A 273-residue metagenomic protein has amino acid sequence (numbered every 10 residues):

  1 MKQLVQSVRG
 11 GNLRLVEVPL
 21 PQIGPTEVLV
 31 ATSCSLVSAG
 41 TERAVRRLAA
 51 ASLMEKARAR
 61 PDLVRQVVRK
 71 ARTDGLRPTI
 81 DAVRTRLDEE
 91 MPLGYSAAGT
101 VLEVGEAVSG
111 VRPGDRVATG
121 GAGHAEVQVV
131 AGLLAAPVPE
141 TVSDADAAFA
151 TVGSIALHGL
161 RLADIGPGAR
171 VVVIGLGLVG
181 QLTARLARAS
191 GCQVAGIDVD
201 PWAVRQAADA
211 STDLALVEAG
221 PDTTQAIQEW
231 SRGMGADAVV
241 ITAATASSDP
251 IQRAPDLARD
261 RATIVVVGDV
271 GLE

Functional and structural regions predicted by a protein language model:
M1-T85, E89: Short N-terminal strand-loop motif that marks the start of NAD(P)H/FAD-dependent oxidoreductase cofactor-binding domains
C34, D115-V117, V127, R170 (+2 more regions): Residue-level marker of beta-strand positions
P78-L87, S96-G121: A glycine-/small-residue-rich N-terminal strand-loop-strand element that serves as the cofactor-binding glycine loop
P92, G120-L133: A structural motif shared across PLP-dependent enzymes of the aminotransferase-like
V111-R112, I165, A258: Short, well-ordered loop/turn sites that connect or cap secondary structure elements
R116, D146-G220: Mid-domain Rossmann-like dinucleotide-binding core that forms the NAD(H)/NADP(H) cofactor-binding site
R205, A210-E273: Glycine-rich cofactor phosphate-binding loops and adjacent beta1-alpha1 units of small-molecule cofactor enzyme domains
